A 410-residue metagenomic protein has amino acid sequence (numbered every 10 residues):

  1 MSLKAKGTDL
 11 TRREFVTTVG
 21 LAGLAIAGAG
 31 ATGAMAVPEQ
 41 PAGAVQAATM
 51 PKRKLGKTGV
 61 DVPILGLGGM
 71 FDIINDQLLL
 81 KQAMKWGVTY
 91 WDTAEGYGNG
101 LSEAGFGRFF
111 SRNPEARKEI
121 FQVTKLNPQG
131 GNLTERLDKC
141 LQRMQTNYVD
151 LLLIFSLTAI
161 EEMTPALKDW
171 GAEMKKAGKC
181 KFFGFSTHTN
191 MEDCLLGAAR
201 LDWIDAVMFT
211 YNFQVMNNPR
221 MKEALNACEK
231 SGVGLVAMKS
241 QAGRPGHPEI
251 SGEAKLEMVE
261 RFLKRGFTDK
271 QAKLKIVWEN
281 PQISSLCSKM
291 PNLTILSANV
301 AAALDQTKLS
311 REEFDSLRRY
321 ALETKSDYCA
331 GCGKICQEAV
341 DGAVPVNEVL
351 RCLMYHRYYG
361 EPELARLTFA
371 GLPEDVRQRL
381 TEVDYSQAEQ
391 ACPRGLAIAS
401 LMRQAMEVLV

Functional and structural regions predicted by a protein language model:
M1-T11: N-terminal secretory signal peptides
D9-E14, A25-V45: N-terminal twin-arginine translocation
V37, A42-G66: N-terminal amphipathic alpha-helix/helix-capping segment at the start of soluble metabolic enzymes
L55, L67, W91, F106 (+7 more regions): Conserved, mostly hydrophobic/aromatic
P63-L67, W91-T93, Q122-T124, L152 (+4 more regions): Hydrophobic faces of well-ordered beta-strands that scaffold small-molecule active sites in alpha/beta enzyme cores
T93-F110: Glycine-rich, proline-tolerant flexible connector loops at the mouths of alpha/beta enzymes
P128-M238, A242, S251-A254, K264-R265 (+1 more regions): Glycine/proline-rich, positively charged, aromatic-decorated active-site loop/lid region on the catalytic face
E223-V410: Structured C-terminal cap/extension of enzyme domains
